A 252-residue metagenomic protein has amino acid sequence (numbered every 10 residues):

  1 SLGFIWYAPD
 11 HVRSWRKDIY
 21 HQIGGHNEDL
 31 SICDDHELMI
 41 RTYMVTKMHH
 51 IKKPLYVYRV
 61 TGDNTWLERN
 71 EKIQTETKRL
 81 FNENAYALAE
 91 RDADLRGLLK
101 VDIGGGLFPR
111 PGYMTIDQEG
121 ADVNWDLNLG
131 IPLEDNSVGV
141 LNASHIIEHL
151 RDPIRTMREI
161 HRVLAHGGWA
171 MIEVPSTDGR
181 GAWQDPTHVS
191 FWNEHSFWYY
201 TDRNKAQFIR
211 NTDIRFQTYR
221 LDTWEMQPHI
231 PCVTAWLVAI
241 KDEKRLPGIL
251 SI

Functional and structural regions predicted by a protein language model:
S1-D18, A121-W125: A recurrent flexible, glycine/aromatic-enriched loop bordering the glycosyltransferase active site that acts as
P9-D18, Q22, E28, K47 (+2 more regions): Glycine/small-residue-rich pyrophosphate-binding loop that anchors the diphosphate of NDP-sugar donors
D10, I154-R155, E159, A165 (+1 more regions): S-adenosyl-L-methionine-dependent methyltransferase catalytic module, highlighting the catalytic core
I32-L38: Acidic donor-binding loop at a coil-to-helix junction in glycosyltransferase catalytic cores that engages
P54, Y58-T61, L67-D94: Catalytic core of nucleotide-sugar-dependent glycosyltransferases
L107-E134: Adenosine-cofactor binding site in Rossmann-like domains, unifying the SAM/SAH pocket of S-adenosylmethionine-dependent
N142: A conserved beta-strand element that flanks and buttresses the S-adenosyl-L-methionine
I146: Hydrophobic adenine-recognition pocket in adenosine-nucleotide-binding enzymes
